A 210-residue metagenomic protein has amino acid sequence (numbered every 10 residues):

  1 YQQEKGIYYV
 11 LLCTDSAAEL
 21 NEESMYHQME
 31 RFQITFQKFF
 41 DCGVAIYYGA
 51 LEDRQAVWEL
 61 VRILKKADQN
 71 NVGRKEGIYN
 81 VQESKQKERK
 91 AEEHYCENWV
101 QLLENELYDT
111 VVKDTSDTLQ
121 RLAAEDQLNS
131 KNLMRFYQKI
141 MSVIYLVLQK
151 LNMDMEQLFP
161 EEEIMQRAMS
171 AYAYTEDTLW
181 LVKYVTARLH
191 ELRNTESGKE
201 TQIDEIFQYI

Functional and structural regions predicted by a protein language model:
Y1-I210: Cytosolic nucleotide-utilizing catalytic cores of signal-transduction proteins
